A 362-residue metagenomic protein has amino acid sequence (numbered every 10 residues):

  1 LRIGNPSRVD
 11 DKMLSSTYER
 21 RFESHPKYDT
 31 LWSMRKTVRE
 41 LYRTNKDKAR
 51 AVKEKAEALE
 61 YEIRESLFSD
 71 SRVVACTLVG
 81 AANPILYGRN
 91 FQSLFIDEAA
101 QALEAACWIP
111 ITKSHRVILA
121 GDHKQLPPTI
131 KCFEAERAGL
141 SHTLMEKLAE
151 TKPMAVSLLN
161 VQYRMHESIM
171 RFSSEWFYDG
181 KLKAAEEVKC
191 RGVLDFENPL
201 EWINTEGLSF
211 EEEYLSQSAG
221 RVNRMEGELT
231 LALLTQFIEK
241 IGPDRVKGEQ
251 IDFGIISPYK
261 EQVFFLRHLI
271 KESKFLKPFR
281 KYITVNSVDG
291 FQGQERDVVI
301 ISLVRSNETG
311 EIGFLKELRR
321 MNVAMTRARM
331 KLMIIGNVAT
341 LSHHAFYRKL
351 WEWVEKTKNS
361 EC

Functional and structural regions predicted by a protein language model:
I3-M13, E65, V79-C362: Conserved helicase motor core of SF1/SF2 NTP-dependent helicases
D11-Q92: Conserved helicase NTPase catalytic core signature
